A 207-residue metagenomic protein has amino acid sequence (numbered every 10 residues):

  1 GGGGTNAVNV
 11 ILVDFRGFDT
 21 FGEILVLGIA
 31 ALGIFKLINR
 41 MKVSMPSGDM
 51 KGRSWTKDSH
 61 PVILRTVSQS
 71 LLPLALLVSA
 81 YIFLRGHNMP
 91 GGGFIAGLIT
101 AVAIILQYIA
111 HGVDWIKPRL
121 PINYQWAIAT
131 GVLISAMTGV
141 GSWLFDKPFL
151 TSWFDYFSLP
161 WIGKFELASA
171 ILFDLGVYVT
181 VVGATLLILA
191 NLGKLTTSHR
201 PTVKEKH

Functional and structural regions predicted by a protein language model:
G1-H207: Alpha-helical transmembrane segments of multi-pass membrane proteins predominantly involved in bioenergetics
